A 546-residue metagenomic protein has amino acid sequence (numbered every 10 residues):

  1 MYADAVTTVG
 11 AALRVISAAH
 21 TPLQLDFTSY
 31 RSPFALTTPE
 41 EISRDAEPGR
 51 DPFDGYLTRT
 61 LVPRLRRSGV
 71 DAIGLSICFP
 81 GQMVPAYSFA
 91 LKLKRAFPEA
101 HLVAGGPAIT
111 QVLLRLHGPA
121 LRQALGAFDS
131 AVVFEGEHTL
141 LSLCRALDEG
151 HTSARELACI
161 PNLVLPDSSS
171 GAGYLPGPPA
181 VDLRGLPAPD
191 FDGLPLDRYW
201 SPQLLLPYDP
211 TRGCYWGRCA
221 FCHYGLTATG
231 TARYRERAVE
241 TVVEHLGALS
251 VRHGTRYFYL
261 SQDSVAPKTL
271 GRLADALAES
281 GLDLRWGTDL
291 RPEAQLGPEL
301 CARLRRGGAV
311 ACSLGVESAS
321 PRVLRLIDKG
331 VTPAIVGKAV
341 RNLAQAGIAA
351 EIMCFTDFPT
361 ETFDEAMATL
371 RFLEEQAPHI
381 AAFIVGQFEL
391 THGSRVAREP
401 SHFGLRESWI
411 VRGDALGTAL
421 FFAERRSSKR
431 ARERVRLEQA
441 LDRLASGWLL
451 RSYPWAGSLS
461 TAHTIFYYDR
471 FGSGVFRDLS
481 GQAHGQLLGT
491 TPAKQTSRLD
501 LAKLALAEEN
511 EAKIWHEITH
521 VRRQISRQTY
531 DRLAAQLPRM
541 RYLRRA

Functional and structural regions predicted by a protein language model:
M1-L23, T38, S68, A423-A546: Radical SAM enzyme core and accessory elements
M1-V70, S88, R95-P98, L114 (+6 more regions): Conserved Radical SAM active-site core
S32-P176: Glycine-rich beta-alpha loop elements in corrinoid/cobalamin-binding modules across cobalamin-dependent enzymes
V70, F128, E236, S280-R285 (+1 more regions): A structural motif corresponding to the C-terminal lobe/cap of the Radical SAM core domain
L75, A104, V133, Y224 (+3 more regions): Conserved beta-strand positions
L75-F79, L260-D263, L290, T356: Short glycine-centered, acidic/aromatic-flanked micro-motifs in structured strand/loop junctions that mark active-site
T152-A158, A172-L175, Y234, R256-F258 (+3 more regions): Acidic/polar loop patches that form or flank catalytic/metal-binding clefts of enzymes that bind anionic ligands
R184-A349, R371: Radical SAM [4Fe-4S] cluster-binding motif and immediate context
